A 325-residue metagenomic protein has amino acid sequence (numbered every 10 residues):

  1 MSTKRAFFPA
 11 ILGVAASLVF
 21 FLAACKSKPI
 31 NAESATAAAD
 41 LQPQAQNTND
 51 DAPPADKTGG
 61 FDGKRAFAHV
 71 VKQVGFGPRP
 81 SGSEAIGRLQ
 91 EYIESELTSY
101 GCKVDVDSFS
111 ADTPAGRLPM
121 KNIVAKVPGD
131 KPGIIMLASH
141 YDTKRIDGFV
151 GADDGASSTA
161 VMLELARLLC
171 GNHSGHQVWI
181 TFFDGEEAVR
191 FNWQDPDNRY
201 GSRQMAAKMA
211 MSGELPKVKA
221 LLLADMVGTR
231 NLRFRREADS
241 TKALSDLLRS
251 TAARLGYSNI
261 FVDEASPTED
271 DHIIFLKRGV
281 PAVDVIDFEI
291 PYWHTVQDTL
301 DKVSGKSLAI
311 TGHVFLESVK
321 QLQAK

Functional and structural regions predicted by a protein language model:
S2-L12: Bacterial N-terminal signal peptides that target proteins for export
I11-F21: Bacterial N-terminal signal peptides
C25-K28: Bacterial signal peptide processing site
P43-R88, Y100, D142, P291-T299: N-terminal capping segment at the start of a domain
K57-G60, S110, R117, A220 (+1 more regions): Active-site-adjacent substrate-binding region of metalloamidase/peptidase-like peptide-processing proteins
A68, K72-D130: A non-catalytic alpha/beta surface segment that caps or lines the substrate-entry region of metallo-dependent hydrolase
Q73, D107-F109, V127-G129, A138-D142 (+5 more regions): Active-site-proximal beta-strand/loop segments in catalytic clefts of secreted hydrolases
R145-T251, L255-N259, E264-P267, H272: Acidic/histidine-rich catalytic neighborhood of metal-dependent amide-processing enzymes
